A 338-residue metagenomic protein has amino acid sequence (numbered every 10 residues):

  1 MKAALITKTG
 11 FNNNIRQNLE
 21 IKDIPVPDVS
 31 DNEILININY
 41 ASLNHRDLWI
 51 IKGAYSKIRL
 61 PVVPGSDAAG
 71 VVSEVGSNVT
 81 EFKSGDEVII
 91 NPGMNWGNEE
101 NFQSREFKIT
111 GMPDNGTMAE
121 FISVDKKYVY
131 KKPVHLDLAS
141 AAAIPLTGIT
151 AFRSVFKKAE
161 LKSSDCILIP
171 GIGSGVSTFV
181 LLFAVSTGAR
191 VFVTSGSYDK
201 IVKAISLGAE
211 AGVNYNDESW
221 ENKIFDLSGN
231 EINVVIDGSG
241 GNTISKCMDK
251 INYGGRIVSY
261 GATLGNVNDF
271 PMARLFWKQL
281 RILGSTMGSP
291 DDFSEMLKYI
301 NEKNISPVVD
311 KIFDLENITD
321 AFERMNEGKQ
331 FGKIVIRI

Functional and structural regions predicted by a protein language model:
M1-A69, V124, N326, R337: Short N-terminal strand-loop motif that marks the start of NAD(P)H/FAD-dependent oxidoreductase cofactor-binding domains
P25-A41, A54-G97, P113-N115, P133-L136: Glycine-rich beta-strand-centered segment in the early N-terminal region that forms part of a ligand/cofactor-binding
V88, A139-E218: Mid-domain Rossmann-like dinucleotide-binding core that forms the NAD(H)/NADP(H) cofactor-binding site
G93-G171: NAD(P)H dinucleotide-binding glycine-rich loop of Rossmann-like/cofactor-binding domains, especially the beta1-alpha1
F192, V202-R281: Glycine-rich cofactor phosphate-binding loops and adjacent beta1-alpha1 units of small-molecule cofactor enzyme domains
G255-V258, D269-V309: Rossmann-fold dehydrogenase core element
P290-I338: C-terminal hydrophobic helical "lid"/dimerization subdomain of Rossmann-like NAD(P)H-dependent oxidoreductases
